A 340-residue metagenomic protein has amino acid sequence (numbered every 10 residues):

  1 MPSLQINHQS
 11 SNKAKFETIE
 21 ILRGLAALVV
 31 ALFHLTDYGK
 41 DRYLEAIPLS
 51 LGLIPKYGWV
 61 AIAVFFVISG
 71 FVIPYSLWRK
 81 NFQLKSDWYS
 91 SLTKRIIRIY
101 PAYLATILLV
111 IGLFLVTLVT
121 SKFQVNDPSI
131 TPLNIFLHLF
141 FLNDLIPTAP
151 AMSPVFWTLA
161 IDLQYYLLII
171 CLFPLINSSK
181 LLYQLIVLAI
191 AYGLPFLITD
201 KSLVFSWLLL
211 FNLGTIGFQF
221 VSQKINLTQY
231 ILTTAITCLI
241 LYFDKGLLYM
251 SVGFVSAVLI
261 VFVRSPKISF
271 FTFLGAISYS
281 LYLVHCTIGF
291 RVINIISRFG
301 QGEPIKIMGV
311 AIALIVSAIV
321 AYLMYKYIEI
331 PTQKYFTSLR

Functional and structural regions predicted by a protein language model:
P2-T18, L28, L32-G58, P74-Y89 (+4 more regions): Alpha-helical transmembrane segments in multi-pass integral membrane proteins
E20, G24-A27, S69, P101-I107 (+1 more regions): Residues within membrane-spanning alpha-helices of integral membrane proteins, especially the hydrophobic core/packing
L22-A31, A105, N134, H138 (+2 more regions): Alpha-helical transmembrane segments
R23, A63, D162, L274 (+1 more regions): Short, conserved phosphate/pyrophosphate- and ester-handling motifs at nucleotide-, phospho-/glycolipid
V30, F66-V72, I107-V110, S317: Helical transmembrane-bundle signal
S50-Y57, W88-Y89, T93, I99-L163 (+2 more regions): Membrane-interface helix-loop-helix regions
R95, I99-I111, A189, V310 (+3 more regions): Alpha-helical transmembrane spans of integral membrane proteins, capturing the lipid-embedded, hydrophobic core of TM
S129-L137, L142-T158, Y166, F173-P174 (+2 more regions): Alpha-helical transmembrane segments and their cytosolic membrane-interface
